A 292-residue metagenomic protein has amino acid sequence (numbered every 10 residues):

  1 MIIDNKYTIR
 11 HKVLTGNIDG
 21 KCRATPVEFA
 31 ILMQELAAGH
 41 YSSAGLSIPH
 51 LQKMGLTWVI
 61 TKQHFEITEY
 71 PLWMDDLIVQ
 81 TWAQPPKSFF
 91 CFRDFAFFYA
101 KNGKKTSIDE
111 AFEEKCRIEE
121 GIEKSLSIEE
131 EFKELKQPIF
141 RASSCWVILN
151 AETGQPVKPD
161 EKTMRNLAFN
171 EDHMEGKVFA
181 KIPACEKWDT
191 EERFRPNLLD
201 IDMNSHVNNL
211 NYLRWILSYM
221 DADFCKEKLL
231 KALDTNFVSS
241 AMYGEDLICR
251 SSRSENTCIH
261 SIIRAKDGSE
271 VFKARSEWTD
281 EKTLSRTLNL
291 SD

Functional and structural regions predicted by a protein language model:
M1-I60, K115, S125-S127, R141-L229 (+1 more regions): Hot-dog-fold acyl-thioester-processing enzymes
I3-I9, I60, H64-K181, A241-Y243 (+1 more regions): HotDog/MaoC-like acyl-thioester-processing domains
N17, Q63-H64, E69, L198 (+1 more regions): Short, well-ordered turn and helix-capping elements at secondary-structure junctions
W188-S276, T283: Acidic/His-leaning functional-site neighborhoods
